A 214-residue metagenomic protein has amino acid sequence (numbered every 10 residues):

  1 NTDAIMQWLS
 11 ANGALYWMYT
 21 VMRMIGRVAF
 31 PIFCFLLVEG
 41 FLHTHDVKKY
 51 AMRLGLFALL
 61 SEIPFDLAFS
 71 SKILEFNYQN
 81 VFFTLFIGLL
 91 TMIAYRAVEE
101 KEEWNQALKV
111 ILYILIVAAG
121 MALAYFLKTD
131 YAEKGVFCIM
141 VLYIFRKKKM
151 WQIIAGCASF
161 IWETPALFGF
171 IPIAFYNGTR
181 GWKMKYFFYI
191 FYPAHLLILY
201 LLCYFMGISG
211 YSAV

Functional and structural regions predicted by a protein language model:
N1-V214: Alpha-helical transmembrane segments and their immediate juxtamembrane cytosolic regions
